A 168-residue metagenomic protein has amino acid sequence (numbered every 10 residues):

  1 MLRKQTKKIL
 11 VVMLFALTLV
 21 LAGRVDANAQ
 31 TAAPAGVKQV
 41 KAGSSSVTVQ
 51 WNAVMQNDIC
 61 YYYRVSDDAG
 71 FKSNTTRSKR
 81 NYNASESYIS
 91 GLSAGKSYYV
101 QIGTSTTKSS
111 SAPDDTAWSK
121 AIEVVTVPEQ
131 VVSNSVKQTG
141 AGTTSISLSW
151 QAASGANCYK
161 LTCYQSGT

Functional and structural regions predicted by a protein language model:
M1-Q5: N-terminal secretory signal peptides that target proteins for export/translocation
V12-A22: Bacterial N-terminal signal peptides
N28-N57, A94, S111-G155: Pro/Thr/Ser/Gly-rich low-complexity, intrinsically disordered linker/stalk tracts
P34, W51, Y63-V65, I89 (+3 more regions): An aromatic-rich alpha-helical recognition segment common to small helix-rich domains
M55-T76, A153-T168: Extracellular low-complexity, O-glycosylation-prone stalks/linkers
N74-S78, D114-D115: Short, tandemly repeated low-complexity microdomains enriched for cysteine and small residues
Y82-S87: Short S/T/G- and acidic-enriched coil/turn segments that sit immediately N-terminal to beta-strands in beta-sandwich
I89-S110: Beta-strand-rich modules
